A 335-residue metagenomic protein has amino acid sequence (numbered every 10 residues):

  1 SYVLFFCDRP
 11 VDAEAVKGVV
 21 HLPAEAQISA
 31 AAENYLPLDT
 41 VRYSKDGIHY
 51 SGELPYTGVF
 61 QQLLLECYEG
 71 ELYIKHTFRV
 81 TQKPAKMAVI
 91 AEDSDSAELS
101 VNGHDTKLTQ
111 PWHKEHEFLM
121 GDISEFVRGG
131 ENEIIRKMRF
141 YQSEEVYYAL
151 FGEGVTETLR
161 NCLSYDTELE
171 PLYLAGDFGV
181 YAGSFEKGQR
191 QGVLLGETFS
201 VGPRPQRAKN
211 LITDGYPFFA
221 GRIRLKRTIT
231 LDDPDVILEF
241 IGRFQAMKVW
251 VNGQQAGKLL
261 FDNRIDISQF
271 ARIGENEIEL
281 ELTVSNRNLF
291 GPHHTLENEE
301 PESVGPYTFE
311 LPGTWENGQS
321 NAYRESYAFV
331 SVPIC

Functional and structural regions predicted by a protein language model:
S1-E69, A91-D93, F118-R224, I241 (+1 more regions): An acidic-aromatic loop/edge-strand motif
E66-E69, I74-F78: Regulatory/sensor and coupling segments of signal-transduction and defense proteins
I74, L225-R227, N263: Short beta-strand or tight-loop elements that sit immediately N-terminal to catalytic metal-binding acidic residues
F78-G103, I134-R136, I229-N252, I278-L282: Aromatic-lined ligand-binding clefts that engage carbohydrates, nucleic acids, or primary amines
S94-M120, F244, K248-I265: Solvent-exposed beta-strand/loop surfaces of large extracellular or lumenal domains
E131, D233, L260-D262, E275: Residue-level signal for tight coil/turn positions that link beta-strands
